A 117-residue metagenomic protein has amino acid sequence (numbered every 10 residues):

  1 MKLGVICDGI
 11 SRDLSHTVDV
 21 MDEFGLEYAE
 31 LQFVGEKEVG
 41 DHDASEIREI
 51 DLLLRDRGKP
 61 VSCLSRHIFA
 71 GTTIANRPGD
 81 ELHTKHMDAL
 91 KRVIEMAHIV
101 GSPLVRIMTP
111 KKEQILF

Functional and structural regions predicted by a protein language model:
M1-L104: N-terminal pre-domain/capping segments
A97-F117: Active-site groove signature of glycoside hydrolases
